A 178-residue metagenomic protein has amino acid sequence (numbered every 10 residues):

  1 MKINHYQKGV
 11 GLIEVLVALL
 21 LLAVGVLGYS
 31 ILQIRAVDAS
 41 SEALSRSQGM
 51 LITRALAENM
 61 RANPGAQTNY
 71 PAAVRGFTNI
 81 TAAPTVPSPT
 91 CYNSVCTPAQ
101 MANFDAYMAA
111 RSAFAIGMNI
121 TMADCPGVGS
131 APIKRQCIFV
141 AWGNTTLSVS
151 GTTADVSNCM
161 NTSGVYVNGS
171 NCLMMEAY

Functional and structural regions predicted by a protein language model:
K2-R54: Aliphatic-rich helix starts adjacent to a transmembrane/signal segment
S41-L44, L51-Y178: Flexible, low-complexity segments enriched in proline/glycine/serine and punctuated by aromatic residues
